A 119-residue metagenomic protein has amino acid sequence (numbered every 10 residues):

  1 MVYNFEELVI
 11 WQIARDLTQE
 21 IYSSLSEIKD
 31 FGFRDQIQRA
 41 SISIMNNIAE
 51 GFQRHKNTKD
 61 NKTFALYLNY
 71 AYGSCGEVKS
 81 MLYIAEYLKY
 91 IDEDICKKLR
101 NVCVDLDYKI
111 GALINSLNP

Functional and structural regions predicted by a protein language model:
M1-P119: Amphipathic alpha-helical assembly/interaction segments
